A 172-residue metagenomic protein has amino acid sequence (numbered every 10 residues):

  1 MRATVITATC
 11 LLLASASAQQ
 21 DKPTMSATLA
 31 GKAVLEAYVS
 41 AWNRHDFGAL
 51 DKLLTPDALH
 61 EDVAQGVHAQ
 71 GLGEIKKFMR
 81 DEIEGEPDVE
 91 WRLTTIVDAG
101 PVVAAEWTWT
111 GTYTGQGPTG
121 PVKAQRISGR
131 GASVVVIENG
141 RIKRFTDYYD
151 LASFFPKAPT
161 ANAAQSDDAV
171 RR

Functional and structural regions predicted by a protein language model:
M1-T4: Positively charged n-region of N-terminal signal peptides that target proteins for export
C10-S17: Hydrophobic h-region of N-terminal signal peptides that target proteins for export in Gram-negative bacteria
S17-P56, T160-R172: Short, low-complexity N-terminal intrinsically disordered segments enriched in polar/charged residues
L29-A33, G48-G100: A solvent-exposed, acidic/Ser-Thr-rich amphipathic alpha-helical stretch
Y38, A49-D51, A58, G71 (+4 more regions): Hydrophobic pocket/interface hotspot
E84-G85, T110-Q125: Short, cysteine-centered beta-strand-loop-beta hairpins and adjacent loop/turn segments enriched in charged/polar
P101-Y113: A short hydrophobic beta-strand element
A104, S128-P159: Short beta-strand edge/turn micro-motifs at domain boundaries
